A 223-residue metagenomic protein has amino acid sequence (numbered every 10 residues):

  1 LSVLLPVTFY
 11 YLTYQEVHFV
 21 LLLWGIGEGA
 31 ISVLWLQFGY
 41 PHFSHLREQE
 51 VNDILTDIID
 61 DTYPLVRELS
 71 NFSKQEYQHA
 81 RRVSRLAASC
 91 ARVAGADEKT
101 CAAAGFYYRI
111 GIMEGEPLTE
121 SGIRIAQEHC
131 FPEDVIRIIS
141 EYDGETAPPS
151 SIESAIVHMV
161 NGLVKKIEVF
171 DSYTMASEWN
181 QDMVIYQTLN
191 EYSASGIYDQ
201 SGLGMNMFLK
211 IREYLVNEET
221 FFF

Functional and structural regions predicted by a protein language model:
L5-E120, R124, T220-F223: Acidic/His-rich, divalent-metal-binding segments that scaffold phosphate/diphosphate chemistry
Y40-S44, D53, D60, K165 (+3 more regions): Regulatory/sensor and coupling segments of signal-transduction and defense proteins
P64-Y192: Divalent metal-dependent catalytic cores for phosphoryl transfer on phosphate-bearing substrates
M175-E178, M183-F223: Long, hydrophobic alpha-helical segments that serve as membrane-spanning/inserting helices
